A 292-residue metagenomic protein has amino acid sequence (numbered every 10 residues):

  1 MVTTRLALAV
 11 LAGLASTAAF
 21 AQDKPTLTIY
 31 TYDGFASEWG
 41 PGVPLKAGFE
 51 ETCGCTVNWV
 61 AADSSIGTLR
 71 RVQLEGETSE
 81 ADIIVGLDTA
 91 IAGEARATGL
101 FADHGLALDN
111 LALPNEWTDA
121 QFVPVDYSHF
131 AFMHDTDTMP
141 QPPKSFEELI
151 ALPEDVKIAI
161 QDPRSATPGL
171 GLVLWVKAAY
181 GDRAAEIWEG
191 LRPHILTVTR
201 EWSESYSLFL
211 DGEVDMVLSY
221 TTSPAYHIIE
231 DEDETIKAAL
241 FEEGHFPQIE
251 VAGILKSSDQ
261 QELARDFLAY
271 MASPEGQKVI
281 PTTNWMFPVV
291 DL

Functional and structural regions predicted by a protein language model:
T17-A21: Sec/Tat signal peptide C-region and signal peptidase I cleavage site
K24-T26, Y30-G42, D63-G67, E80-V214: Extracytoplasmic ligand-binding site segments that recognize negatively charged/polar headgroups
V43-W59: Short alpha-helix C-terminal cap/hinge motif
A90-E94, L210, V214-T235, N284: A ligand-binding cleft/hinge motif common to bilobed small-molecule-binding domains
F101-L108, A120-P124, E147-I150, I228-F246 (+1 more regions): Short beta-strand->loop
L111-P114, S128, W188-R192, V198-T199 (+4 more regions): Periplasmic-binding protein-like
A131-T138, K177, Q248-Q261, V279-T282: A bilobed periplasmic-binding-protein/Venus flytrap-type ligand-binding module shared by bacterial periplasmic
L255-L292: Mature extracytoplasmic/periplasmic domains
